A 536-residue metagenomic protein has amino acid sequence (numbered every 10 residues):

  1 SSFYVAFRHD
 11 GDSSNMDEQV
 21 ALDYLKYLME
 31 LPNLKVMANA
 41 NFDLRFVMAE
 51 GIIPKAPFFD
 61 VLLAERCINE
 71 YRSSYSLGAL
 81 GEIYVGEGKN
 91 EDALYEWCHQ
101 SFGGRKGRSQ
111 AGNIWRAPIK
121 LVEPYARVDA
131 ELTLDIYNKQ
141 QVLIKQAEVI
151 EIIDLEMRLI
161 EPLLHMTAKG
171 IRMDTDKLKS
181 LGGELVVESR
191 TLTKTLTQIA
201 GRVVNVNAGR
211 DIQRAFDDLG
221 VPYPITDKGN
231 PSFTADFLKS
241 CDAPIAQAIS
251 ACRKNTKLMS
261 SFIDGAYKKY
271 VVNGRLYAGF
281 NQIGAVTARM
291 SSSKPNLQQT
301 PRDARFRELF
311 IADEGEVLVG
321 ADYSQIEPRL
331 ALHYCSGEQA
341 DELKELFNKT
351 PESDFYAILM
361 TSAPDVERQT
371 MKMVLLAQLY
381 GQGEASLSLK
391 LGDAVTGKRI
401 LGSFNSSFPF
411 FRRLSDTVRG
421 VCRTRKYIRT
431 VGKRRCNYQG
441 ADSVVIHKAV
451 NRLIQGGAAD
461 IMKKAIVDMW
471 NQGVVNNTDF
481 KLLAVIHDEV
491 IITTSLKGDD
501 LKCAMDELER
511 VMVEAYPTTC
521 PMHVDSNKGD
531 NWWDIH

Functional and structural regions predicted by a protein language model:
S1-A79, I83, A288, L332-Y334 (+1 more regions): Conserved RNase H-like, two-metal-ion catalytic cores of nucleic-acid enzymes
S1-G11, I53-K55, R72, I83-V85 (+7 more regions): Conserved "right-hand" nucleotidyltransferase catalytic core of DNA-directed polymerases
H9-S13, I68, A266-V271, F306 (+4 more regions): Short, contiguous acidic/charged loop-to-helix segments that flank catalytic cores in large enzymes
K26-E30, R302-V317, N471-N476: A short acidic-Thr-Gly-centered motif at the start of a beta-strand
N33, F310, E316-A331, E342-A377: Conserved catalytic alpha/beta cores of large enzymes that bind or transform nucleotide phosphates and polynucleotides
N33-A40, V203-N205, D322, S386 (+1 more regions): Short glycine-rich phosphate-binding loop at a beta-alpha junction
S109-W115, E161, H165-A168, V221-P224 (+7 more regions): Conserved catalytic core of nucleic-acid polymerases
L181-R210, F404-V418, G498-H536: Polymerase palm active-site segment centered on the conserved acidic dipeptide of motif C
